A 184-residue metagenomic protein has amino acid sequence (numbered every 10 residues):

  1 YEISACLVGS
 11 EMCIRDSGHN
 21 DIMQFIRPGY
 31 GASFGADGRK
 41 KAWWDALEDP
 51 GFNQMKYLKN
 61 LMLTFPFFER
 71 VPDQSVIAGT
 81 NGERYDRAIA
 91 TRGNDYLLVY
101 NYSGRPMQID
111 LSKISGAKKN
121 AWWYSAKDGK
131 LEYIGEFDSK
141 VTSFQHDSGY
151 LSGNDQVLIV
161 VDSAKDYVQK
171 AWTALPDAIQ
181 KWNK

Functional and structural regions predicted by a protein language model:
Y1-G9: Positively charged, low-complexity/disordered segments
S10-E11, R15-G135, D147-N183: Aromatic- and carboxylate-lined catalytic core of secreted/periplasmic carbohydrate-active enzymes
F137-K140: Juxtamembrane C-terminal module of membrane proteins
T142-F144: Short strand-edge motifs at loop-to-beta-strand transitions and within beta-strands of extracellular beta-rich domains
